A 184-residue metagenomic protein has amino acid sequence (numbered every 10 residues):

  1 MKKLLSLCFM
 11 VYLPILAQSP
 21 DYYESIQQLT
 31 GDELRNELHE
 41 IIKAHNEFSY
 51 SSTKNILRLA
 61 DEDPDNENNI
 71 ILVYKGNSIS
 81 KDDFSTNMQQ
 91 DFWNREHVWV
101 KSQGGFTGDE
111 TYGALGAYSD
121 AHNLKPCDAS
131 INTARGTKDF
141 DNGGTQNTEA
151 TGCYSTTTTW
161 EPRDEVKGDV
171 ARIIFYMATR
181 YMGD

Functional and structural regions predicted by a protein language model:
M1-K2, L34: Generic cytosolic/nucleocytoplasmic N-terminal low-complexity/intrinsically disordered segments
K3, G76, N94-E96: Long, hydrophobic/aromatic-enriched structural stretches that serve as scaffold segments
K3-L13: Sec-dependent N-terminal signal peptides
V11, I15, H45-S49, S80 (+2 more regions): Short secondary-structure junctions and interdomain/linker hinges
L16-A17, Y112: A short hydrophobic/aromatic micro-motif that marks alpha-helical segments and, especially, helix-coil
A17-I79: N-terminal module-boundary/linker segments of secreted carbohydrate-active enzymes
I70, N77-F92: Short, His- and charge-rich active-site/binding loops that engage polyanionic ligands
T86-D184: Domain-level detector of nuclease and nuclease-like folds in predominantly extracellular/periplasmic contexts
